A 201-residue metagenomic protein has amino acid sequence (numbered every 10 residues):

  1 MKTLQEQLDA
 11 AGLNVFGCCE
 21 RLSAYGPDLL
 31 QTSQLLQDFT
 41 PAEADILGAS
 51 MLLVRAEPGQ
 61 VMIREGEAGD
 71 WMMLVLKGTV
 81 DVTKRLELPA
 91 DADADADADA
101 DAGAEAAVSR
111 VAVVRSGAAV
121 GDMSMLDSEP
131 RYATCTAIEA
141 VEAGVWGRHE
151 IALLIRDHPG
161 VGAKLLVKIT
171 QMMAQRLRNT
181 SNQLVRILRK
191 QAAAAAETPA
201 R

Functional and structural regions predicted by a protein language model:
M1-R201: Cytosolic regulatory regions built on CNB/CRP/Popeye-like sensor folds
